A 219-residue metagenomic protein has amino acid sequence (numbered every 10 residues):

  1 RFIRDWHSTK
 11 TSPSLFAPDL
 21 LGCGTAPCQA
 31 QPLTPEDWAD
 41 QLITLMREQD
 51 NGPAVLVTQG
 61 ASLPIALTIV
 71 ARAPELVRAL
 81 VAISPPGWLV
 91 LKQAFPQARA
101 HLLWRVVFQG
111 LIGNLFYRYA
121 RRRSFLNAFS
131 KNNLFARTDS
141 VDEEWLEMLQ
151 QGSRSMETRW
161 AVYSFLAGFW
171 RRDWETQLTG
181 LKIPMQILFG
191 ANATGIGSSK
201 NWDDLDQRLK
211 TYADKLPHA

Functional and structural regions predicted by a protein language model:
F2-A17: Short amphipathic alpha-helix adjacent to the substrate-entry channel of hydrolases
D5-T9, K182-A219: Conserved loop-alpha-helix segment in the C-terminal half of the alpha/beta-hydrolase fold that carries the catalytic
S12, N51-A98: Conserved hydrolase catalytic core segment
S14-A61: Active-site loop/oxyanion-hole signature of alpha/beta-hydrolase fold enzymes
C23-A26, W88, G195: Active-site loop signature of alpha/beta-hydrolase-fold enzymes
I43, L67-A71, Y163: Short, hydrophobic alpha-helix immediately C-terminal to the catalytic nucleophile
V90-A136: Alpha-helical membrane-targeting segments
R118-Q177: Conserved alpha/beta-hydrolase catalytic His-Asp/Glu region
